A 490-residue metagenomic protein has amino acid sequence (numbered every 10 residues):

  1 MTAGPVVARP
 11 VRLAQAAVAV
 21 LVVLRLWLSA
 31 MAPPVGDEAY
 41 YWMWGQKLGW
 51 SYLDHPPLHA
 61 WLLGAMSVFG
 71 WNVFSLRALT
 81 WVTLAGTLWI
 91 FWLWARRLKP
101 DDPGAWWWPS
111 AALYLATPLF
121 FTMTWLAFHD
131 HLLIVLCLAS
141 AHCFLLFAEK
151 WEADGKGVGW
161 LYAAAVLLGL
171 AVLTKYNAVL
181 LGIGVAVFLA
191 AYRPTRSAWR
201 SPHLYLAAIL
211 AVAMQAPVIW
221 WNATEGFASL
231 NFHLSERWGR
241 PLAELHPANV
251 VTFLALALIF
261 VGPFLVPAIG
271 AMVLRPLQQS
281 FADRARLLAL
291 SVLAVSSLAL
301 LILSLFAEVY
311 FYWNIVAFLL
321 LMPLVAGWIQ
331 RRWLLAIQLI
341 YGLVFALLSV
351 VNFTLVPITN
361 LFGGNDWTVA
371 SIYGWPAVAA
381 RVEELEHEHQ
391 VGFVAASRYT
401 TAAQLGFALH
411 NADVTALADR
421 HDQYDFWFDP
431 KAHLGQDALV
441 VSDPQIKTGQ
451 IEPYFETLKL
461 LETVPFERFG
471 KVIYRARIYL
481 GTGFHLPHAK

Functional and structural regions predicted by a protein language model:
V18, W107-P118, L168, V172: Short helix- or helix-capping micro-motifs that position conserved polar/aromatic residues at function-defining sites
S29-Y41, W50-L62, G70-S75, S371-G374: Extracytoplasmic catalytic/substrate-binding loops of multi-pass membrane glycan-assembly enzymes
L48, P263, A307-L334: Hydrophobic/aromatic-rich transmembrane helices and adjacent perimembrane loops
L63-G70, R77-I90, L133-L136, I259 (+1 more regions): Transmembrane alpha-helices of multi-pass, membrane-embedded glycan-processing enzymes that use lipid-linked
R96-D101, S140-L161: Membrane-interface transmembrane helices that cradle and orient dolichyl/undecaprenyl
T122-L133: Short acidic/glycine- and proline-prone juxtamembrane loop motifs at membrane-interface regions of multi-pass membrane
L170, G182-R286, S296-S304: Transmembrane-lumen/periplasm boundary regions of multi-pass, lipid-linked membrane glycan transferases
A307, F311, L335-Q390, Y399-T415 (+2 more regions): Membrane-proximal, lumen/periplasm-facing interface regions of secretory-pathway glyco- and lipid-modifying enzymes
